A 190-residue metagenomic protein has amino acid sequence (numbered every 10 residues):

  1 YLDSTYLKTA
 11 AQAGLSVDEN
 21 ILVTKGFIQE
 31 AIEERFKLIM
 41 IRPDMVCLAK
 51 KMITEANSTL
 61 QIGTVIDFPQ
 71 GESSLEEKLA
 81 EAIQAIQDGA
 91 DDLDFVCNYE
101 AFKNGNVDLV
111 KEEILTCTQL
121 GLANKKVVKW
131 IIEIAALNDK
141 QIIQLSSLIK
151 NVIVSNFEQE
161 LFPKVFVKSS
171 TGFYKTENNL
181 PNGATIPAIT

Functional and structural regions predicted by a protein language model:
Y1-E34, L38, D44-T190: Alpha/beta enzyme core
